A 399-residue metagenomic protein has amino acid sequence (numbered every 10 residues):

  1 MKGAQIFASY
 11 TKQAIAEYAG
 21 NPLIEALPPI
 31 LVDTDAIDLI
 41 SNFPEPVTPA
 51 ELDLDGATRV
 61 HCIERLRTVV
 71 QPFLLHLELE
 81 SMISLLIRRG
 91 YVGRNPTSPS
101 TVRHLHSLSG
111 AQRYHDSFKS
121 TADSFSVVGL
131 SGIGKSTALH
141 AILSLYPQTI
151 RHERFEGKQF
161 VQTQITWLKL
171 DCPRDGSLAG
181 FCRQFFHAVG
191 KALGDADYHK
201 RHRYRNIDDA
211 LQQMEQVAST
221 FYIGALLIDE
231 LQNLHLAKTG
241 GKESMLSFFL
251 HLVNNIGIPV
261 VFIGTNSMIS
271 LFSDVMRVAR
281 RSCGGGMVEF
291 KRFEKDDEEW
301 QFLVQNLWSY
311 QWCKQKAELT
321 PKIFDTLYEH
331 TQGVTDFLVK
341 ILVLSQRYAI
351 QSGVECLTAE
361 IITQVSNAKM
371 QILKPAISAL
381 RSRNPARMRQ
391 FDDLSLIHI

Functional and structural regions predicted by a protein language model:
M1-D123: Walker A/P-loop-proximal flanking segment of P-loop NTPase domains
K2-A50, L66-V70, T220, E294-I397: C-terminal alpha-helical "lid" subdomain
P96, R103-H106, G110, D116-S120 (+6 more regions): Mid-core helix/loop region of P-loop NTP-binding domains shared across ATPases and GTPases
V127: Hydrophobic anchor at the beta1->P-loop junction of P-loop NTPases
K135: Conserved lysine of the Walker
A138, I142: Hydrophobic positions on the alpha1 helix immediately C-terminal to the Walker A/P-loop
L145-G157: Post-Walker A helix-loop "phosphate-sensing" segment adjacent to the P-loop in P-loop NTPases
E215-T220, G224-A225, N233-K238, M245-K322: The catalytic "switch" region of P-loop NTPases
